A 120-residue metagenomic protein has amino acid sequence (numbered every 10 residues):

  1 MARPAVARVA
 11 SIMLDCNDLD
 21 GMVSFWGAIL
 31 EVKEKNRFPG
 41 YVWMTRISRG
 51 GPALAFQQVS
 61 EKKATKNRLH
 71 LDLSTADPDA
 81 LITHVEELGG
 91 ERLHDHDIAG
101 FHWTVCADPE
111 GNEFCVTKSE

Functional and structural regions predicted by a protein language model:
A2-L14, K35-N36, W43-Q57, E86-E120: Vicinal oxygen chelate
R8-N17, E61-V85, H102-A107: Vicinal oxygen chelate
D18-K33, H84-E87: Amphipathic alpha-helical segments
D18-L19, E34, G40, D77-P78 (+1 more regions): A generic "binding-loop/recognition-motif" signal
G21, G51, A80: Short alpha-helical
W26, Q57-S60: Generic, ordered loop/turn and secondary-structure boundary motif
P39, R49-G51, A64-R68: Short connector loops at helix/strand junctions that flank enzyme active sites, especially segments positioning acidic
